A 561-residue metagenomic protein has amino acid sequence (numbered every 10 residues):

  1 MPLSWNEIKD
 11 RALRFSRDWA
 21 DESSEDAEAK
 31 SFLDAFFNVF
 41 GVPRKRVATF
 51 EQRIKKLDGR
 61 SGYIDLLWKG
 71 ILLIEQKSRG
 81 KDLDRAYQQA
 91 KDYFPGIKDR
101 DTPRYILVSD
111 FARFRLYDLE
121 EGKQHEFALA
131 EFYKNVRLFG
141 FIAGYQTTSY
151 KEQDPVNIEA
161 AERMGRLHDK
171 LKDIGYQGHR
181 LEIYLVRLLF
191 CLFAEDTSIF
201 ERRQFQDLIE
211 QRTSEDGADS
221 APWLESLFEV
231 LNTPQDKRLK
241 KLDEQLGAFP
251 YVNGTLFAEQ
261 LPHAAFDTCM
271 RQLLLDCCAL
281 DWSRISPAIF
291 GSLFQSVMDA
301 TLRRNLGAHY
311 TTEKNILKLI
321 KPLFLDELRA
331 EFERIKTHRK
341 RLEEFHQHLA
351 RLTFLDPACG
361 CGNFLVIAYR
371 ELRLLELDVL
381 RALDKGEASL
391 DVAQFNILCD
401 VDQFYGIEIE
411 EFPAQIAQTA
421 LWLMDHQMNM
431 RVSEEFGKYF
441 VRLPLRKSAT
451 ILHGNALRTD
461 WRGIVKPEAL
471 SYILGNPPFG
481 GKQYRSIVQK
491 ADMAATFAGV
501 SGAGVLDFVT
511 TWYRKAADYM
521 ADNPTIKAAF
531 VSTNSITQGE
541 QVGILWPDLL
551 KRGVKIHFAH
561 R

Functional and structural regions predicted by a protein language model:
M1-F141, E152, V156, H168 (+1 more regions): Nucleic acid-processing catalytic cores of prokaryotic defense/repair systems
P2-S16, A130-E371, Q403, I407-I416 (+3 more regions): Preference for the N-terminal adenyl/adenosyl cofactor-binding alpha/beta module
N6, D26-D34, V186, G291 (+3 more regions): Short amphipathic alpha-helical segments
S23, A27, H179-I183, I526: Short, solvent-exposed positions on alpha-helices
K45-L57, N305-A559: SAM-dependent methyltransferase catalytic region
S78-D82, I97-P103, G122-F127, Q146-D154 (+8 more regions): Short, polar/flexible loop-turn hinges at active-site or ligand-entry regions and domain interfaces
R85, E159, F508: Soluble or luminal CAZymes and related metallo-dependent hydrolases
R104-L116, F127-F139, C399, L443-I451 (+1 more regions): Conserved beta-strand -> loop -> alpha-helix junction used to position metal-binding or nucleic-acid-contacting
